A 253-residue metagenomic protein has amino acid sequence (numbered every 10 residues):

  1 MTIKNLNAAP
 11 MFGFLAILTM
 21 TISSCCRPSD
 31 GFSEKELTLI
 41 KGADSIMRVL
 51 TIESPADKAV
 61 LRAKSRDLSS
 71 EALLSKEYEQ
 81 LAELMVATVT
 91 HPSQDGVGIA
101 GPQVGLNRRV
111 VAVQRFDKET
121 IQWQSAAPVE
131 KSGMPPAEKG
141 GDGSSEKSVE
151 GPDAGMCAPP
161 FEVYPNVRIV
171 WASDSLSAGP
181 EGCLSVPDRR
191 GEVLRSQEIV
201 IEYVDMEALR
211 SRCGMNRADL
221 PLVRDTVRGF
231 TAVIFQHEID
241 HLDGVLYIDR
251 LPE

Functional and structural regions predicted by a protein language model:
T2-F12: Bacterial N-terminal signal peptides that target proteins for export
I3-K4, M20-I22: N-terminal compositionally biased, intrinsically disordered segments and leader/signal-like regions
F12-T21: Bacterial N-terminal signal peptides
C25-E253: Positively charged
